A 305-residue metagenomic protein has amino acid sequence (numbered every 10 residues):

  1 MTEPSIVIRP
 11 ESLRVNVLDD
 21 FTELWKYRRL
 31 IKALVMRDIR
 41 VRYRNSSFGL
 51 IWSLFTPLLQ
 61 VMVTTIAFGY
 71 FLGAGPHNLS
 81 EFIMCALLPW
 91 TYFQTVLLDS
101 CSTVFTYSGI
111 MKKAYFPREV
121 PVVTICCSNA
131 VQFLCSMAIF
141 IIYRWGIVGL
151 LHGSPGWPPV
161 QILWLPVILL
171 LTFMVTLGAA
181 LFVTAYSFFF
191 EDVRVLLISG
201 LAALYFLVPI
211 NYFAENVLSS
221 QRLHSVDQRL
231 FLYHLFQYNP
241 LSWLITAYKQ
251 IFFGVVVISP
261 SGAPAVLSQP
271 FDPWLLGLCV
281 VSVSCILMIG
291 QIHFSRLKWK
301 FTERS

Functional and structural regions predicted by a protein language model:
M1-S305: Hydrophobic transmembrane alpha-helices and immediately adjacent juxtamembrane helices of multi-pass inner-membrane
